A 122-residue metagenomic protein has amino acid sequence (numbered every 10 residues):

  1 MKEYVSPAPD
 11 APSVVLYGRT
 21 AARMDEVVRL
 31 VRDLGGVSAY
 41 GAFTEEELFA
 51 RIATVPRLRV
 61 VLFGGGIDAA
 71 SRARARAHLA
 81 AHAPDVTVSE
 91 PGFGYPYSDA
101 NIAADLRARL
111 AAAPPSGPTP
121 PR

Functional and structural regions predicted by a protein language model:
M1-S13, H82: N-terminal, charge-rich interaction modules
A11-A21, V61: Conserved acidic segment of CheY-like receiver
A22-E26, A70-S71: Short, charged/polar "capping" segments at the starts of alpha-helices and the immediately preceding loops
V37-T44: Short hydrophobic/Thr-rich beta-strand motif most characteristic of the beta2 strand and flanking loop of CheY-like
E47-F49: Short alpha-helical segment
V55-V60: Short acidic/histidine-rich motifs immediately flanking catalytic phosphotransfer sites in two-component signaling
F63-L79: Conserved phosphotransfer microenvironments
A81-R122: Ser/Thr/Gly-rich flexible loops in soluble cytosolic domains mediating phosphotransfer, phosphorylation
